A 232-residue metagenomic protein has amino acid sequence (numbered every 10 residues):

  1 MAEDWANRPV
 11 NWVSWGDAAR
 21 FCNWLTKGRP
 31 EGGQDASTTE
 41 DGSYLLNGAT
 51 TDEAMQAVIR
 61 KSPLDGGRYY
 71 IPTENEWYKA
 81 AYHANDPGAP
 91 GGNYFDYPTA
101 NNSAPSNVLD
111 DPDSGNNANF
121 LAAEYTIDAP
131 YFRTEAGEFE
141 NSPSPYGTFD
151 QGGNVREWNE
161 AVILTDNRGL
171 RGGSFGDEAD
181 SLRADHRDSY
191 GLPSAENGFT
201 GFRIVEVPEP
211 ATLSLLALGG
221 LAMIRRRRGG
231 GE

Functional and structural regions predicted by a protein language model:
E3-R183: Functional-site microenvironments in short loops/helix caps that host divalent-cation chemistry
A81-A84, H186, A217, R227: Short, flexible helix/strand-to-coil boundary loops that buttress conserved ligand/catalytic motifs in alpha/beta
E160, E206-P208: Residue-level signal for short segments within beta-strands and strand-turn junctions of well-structured beta-sheet
L182, H186, G198: C-terminal catalytic subdomain
D188-E196: Short proline/glycine-enriched turn/loop segments at secondary-structure junctions
N197-E206: Short, structured beta-strand segments at or near domain termini in extracellular proteins/domains
P208-R225: A short, hydrophobic C-terminal helix/tail in secreted or cell-surface proteins
R228-E232: Short, charged juxtamembrane terminal tails flanking transmembrane helices
